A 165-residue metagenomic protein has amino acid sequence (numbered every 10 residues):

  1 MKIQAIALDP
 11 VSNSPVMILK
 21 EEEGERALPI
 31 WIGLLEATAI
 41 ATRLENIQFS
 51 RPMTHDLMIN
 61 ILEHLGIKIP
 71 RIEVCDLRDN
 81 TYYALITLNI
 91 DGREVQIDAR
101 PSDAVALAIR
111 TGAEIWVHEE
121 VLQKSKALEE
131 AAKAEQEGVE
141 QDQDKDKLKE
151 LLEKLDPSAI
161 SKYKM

Functional and structural regions predicted by a protein language model:
M1-V105, I109-M165: Divalent-cation
